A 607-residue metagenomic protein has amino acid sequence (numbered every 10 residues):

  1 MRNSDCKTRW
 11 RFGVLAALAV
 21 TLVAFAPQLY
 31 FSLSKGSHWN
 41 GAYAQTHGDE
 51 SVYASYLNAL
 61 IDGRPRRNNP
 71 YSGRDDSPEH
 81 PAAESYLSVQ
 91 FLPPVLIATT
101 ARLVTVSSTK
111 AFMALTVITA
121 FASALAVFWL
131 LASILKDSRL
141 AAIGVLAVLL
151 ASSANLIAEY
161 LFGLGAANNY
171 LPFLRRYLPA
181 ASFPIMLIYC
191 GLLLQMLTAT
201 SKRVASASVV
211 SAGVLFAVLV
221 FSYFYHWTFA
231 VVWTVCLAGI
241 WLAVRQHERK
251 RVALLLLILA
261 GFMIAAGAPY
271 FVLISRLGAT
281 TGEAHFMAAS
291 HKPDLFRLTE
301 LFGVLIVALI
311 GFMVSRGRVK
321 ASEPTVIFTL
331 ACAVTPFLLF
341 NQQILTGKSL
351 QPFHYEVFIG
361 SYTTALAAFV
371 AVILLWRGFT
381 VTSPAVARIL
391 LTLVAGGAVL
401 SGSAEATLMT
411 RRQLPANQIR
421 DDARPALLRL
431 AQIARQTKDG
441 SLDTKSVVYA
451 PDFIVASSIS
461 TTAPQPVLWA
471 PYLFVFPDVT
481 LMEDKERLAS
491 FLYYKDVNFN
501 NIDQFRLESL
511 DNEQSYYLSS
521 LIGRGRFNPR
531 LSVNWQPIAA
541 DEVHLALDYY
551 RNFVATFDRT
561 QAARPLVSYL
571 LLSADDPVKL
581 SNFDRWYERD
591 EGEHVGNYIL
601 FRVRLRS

Functional and structural regions predicted by a protein language model:
M1-S34, L390, S607: Start-transfer (signal-anchor) and selected internal transmembrane alpha helices of multi-pass inner/ER membrane
L22-I185, F224-T228, T407-N417: Active-site lumenal/periplasmic loops and adjacent helix-entry segments of GT-C-fold, multi-pass membrane
D49, L215-N341, L345-P352: Transmembrane catalytic cores of multi-pass membrane glycosyltransferases and polysaccharide-assembly enzymes
L57, R388-M482: Extracytoplasmic
C190-L192, A207-F224: Membrane-interface alpha helices of multi-pass inner-membrane proteins
T228-W233, S349-T380: Hydrophobic/aromatic-rich transmembrane helices and adjacent perimembrane loops
L257-I264, L375-A406: Signature aromatic-anchored transmembrane alpha helix within multi-pass, membrane-resident enzymes that catalyze glycan
P466-L570: Luminal/periplasmic acceptor-recognition loop/helix of membrane-associated glycosyltransferases
